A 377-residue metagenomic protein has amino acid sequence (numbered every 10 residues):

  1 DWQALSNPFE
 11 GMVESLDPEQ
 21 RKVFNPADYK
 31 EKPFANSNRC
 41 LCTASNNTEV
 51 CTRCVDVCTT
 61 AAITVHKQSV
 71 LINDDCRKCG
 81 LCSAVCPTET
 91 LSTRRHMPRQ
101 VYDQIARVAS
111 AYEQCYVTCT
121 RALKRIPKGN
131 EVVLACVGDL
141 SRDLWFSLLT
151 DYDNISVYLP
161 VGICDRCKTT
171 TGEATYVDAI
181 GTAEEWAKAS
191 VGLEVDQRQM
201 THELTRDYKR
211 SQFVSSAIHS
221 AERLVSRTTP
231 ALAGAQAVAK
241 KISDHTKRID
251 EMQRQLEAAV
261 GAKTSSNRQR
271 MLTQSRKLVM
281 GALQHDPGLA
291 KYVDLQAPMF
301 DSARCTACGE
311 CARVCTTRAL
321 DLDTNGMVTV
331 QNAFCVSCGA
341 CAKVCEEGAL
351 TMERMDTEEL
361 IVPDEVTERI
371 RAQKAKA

Functional and structural regions predicted by a protein language model:
D1-K32, N38, C42-N47, A84-R198 (+2 more regions): Flanking helices and flexible, charged tails adjoining ferredoxin-like Fe-S electron-transfer domains in multi-subunit
D1-V57, C115-T120, M200-R206, S215-T306 (+1 more regions): Ferredoxin-type iron-sulfur electron-transfer modules and their immediate structural context
N47-L71, R77, L81-R99, E310-M327 (+1 more regions): Iron-sulfur cluster-binding cysteine motifs and their immediate structural context in ferredoxin-like electron-transfer
A61, V137, H202: Glycine- and other small-residue-rich loops at beta-strand/loop junctions that grip anionic moieties
V336: Extended, alpha-helix-rich binding/interface surfaces that flank or overlap catalytic cores and mediate recognition
